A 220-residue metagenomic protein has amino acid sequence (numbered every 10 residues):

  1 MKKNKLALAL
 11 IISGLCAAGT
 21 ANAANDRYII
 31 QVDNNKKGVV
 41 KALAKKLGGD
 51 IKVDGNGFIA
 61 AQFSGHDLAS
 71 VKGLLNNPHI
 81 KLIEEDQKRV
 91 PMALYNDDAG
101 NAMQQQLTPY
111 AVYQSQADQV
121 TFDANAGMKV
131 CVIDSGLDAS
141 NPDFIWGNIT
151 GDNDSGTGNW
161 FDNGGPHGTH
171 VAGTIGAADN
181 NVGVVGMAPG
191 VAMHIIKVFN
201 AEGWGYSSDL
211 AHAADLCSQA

Functional and structural regions predicted by a protein language model:
K2-N22: Gram-negative bacterial Sec-dependent N-terminal signal peptides
A24-Q31: Short glycine-/aliphatic-rich beta-strand segments at the starts of folded cytosolic domains
V32-L107: Autoinhibitory propeptides
N35-K37, D67, K88-R89, G136-A139 (+2 more regions): Acidic glycine-/aspartate-rich tracts in secreted/extracellular proteins
K41-A44, L68-V71, I80, G168 (+3 more regions): Extracytoplasmic/secreted envelope proteins and their assembly/folding machinery, especially bacterial periplasmic
A102-A192, D209-H212, L216-A220: Active-site core segment of subtilase-fold serine proteases
N159-D162, F199-G203: Second-shell loop/turn segments in exported
